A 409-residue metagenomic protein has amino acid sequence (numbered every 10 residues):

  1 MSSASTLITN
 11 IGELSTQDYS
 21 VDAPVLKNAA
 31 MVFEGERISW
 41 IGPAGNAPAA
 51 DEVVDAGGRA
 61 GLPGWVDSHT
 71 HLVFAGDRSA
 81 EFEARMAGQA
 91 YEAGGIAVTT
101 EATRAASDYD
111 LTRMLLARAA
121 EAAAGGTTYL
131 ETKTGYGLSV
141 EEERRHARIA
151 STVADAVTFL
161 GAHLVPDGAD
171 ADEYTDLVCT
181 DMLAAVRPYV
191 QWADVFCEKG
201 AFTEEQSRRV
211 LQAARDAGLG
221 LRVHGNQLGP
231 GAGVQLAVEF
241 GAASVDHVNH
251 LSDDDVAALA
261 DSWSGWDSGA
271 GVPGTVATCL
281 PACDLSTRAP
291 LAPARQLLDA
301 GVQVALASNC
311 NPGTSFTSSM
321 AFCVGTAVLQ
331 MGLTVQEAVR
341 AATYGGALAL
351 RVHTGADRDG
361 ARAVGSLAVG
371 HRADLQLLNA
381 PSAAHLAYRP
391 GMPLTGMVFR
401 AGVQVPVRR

Functional and structural regions predicted by a protein language model:
M1-A47: N-terminal metal-binding scaffold of metallo-dependent hydrolase/deaminase domains
I11, M31, E36, G58 (+14 more regions): Divalent metal-coordination and catalytic microenvironments
D22, A356, L367-R409: C-terminal cap of metal-dependent C-N hydrolases
A44-P63, D67: Active-site metal-binding motif and surrounding structural segment of the metallo-beta-lactamase
R59-M114: Metal-associated gating/positioning segment near the N- to mid-region
V98-L116, A120, T128-A232: Metal-coordinating catalytic core of metallo-dependent amide/deamination hydrolases
A122, A150, A185-V186, V210 (+6 more regions): Generic structural signal for hydrophobic
G220, P230-S366, L378-S382, P390 (+1 more regions): Active-site-adjacent C-terminal substructures of enzyme catalytic domains
